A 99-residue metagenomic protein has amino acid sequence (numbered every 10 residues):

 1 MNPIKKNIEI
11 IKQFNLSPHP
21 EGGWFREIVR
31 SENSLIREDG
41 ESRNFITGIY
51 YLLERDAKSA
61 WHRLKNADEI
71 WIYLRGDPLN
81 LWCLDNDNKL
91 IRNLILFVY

Functional and structural regions predicted by a protein language model:
N2-Y99: Non-catalytic, conserved peripheral segments adjacent to functional cores
